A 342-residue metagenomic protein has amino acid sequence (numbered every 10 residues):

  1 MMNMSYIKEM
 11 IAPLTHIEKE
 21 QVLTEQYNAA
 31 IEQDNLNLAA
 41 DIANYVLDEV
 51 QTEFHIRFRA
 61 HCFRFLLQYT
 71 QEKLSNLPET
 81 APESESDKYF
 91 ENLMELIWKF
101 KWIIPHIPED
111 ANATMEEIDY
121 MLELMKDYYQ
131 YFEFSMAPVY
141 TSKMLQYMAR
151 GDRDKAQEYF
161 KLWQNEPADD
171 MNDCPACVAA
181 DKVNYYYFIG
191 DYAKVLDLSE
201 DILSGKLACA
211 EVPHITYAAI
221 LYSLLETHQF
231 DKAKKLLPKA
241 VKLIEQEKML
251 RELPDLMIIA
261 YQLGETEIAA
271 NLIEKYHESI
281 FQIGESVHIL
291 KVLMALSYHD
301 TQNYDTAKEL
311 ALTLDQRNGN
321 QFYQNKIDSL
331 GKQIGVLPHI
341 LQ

Functional and structural regions predicted by a protein language model:
M1-I7, I17-Q21, A39-A40, N92-W98 (+5 more regions): Generic helix N-cap/helix-start motif at coil->alpha-helix transitions
M2, L14-T24, A39, H55-T80 (+6 more regions): Helix-turn-helix repeat elements of alpha-solenoid scaffolds
I11-T15, N28-D34, V50-T52, E123-F134 (+5 more regions): Solenoid-like repeat scaffolds
A29, E49, W102, L145-Y147 (+4 more regions): Residue-level signature for tetratricopeptide repeat
F63-E72, E267-S279, N303-Q316: TPR/TPR-like (Sel1-like) alpha-helical repeat modules
K126-V195, I202-C209, H214: Solenoidal tandem-repeat scaffolds enriched in leucines and small polar residues
T227-N303: Active-site/pore-lining binding-face segments in mid-to-C-terminal subdomains
E278-Q342: C-terminal non-catalytic interaction modules
